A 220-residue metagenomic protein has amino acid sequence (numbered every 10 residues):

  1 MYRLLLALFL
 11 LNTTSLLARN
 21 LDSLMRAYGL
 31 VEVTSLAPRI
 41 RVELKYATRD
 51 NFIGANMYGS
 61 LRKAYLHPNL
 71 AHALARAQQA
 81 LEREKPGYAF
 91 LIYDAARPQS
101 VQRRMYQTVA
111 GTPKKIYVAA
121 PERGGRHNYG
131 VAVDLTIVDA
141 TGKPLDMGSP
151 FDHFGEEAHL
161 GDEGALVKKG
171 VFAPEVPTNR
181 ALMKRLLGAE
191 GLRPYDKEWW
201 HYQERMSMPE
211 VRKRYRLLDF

Functional and structural regions predicted by a protein language model:
L4-N12: Sec-dependent N-terminal signal peptides
L17-A95, M105-K197, R205-F220: Extracytoplasmic cell-surface/polysaccharide-interacting catalytic and binding patches
P98: Segments that shape or occlude catalytic/ligand-binding pockets
V101: Short, well-ordered surface patches within globular domains
Y202: Conserved metal-phosphate-binding beta-hairpin within the catalytic cores of diverse ATP-dependent phosphoryl-transfer
